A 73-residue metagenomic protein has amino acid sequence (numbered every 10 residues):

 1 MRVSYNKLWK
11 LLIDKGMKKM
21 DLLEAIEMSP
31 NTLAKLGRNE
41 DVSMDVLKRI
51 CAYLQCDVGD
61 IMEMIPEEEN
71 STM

Functional and structural regions predicted by a protein language model:
M1-M20: A short, Lys/Arg-rich alpha-helix, primarily the initiator
R2, E63-M73: Short, charged recognition helix plus adjacent turn of helix-turn-helix-like nucleic-acid-binding domains
W9, M20, A34, K48 (+1 more regions): Residues within the helices of the helix-turn-helix
L12, L23, G37, C51: The alpha-helix within a helix-turn-helix
I13, E27, R38, P66: Residue-level detection of the helix-turn-helix DNA-binding "recognition helix"
G16-A34: Short alpha-helical DNA-recognition segment
E40-A52: Short, basic-rich loop-to-helix N-cap that marks the start of a DNA-contacting helix
